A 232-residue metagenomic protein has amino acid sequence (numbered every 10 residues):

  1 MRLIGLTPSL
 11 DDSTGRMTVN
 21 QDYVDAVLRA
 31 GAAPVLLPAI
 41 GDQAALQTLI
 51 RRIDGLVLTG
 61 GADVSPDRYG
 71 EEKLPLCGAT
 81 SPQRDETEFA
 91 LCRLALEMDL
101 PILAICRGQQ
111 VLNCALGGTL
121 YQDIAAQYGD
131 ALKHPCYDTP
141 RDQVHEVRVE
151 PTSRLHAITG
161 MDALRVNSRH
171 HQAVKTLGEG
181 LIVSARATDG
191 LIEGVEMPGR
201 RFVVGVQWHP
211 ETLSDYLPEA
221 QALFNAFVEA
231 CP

Functional and structural regions predicted by a protein language model:
M1-I105, N113-L116, Y121, A125-I158 (+4 more regions): N-terminal beta1-alpha1 cap of cysteine-dependent amidohydrolase-like domains
Q109: The feature captures the ABC ATPase H-loop/switch
V204-Q207: Active-site-proximal beta-strand elements of phosphoester/diester hydrolases
